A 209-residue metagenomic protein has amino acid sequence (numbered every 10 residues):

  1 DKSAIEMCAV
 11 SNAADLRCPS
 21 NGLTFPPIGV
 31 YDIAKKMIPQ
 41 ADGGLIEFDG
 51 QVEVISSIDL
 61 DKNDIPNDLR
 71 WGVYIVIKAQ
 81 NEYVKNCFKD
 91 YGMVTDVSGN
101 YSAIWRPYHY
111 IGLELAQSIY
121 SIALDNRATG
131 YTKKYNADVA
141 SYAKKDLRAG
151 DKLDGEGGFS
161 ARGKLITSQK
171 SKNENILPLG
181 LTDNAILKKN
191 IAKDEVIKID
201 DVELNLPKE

Functional and structural regions predicted by a protein language model:
D1-E209: C-terminal catalytic/substrate-binding lobe primarily of soluble NAD(P)-dependent oxidoreductases
